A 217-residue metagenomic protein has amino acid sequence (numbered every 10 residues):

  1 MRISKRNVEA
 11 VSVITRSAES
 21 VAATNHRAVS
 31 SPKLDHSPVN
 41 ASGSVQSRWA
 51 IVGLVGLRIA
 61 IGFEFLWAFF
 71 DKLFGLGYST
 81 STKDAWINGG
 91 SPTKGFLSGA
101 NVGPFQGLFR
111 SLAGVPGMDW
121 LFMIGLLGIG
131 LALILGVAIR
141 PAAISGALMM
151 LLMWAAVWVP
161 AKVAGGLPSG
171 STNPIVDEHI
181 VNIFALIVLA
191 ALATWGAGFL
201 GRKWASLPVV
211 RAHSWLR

Functional and structural regions predicted by a protein language model:
R2-G99, P104-G128, L135-R217: Extended, low-polarity transmembrane helix blocks
